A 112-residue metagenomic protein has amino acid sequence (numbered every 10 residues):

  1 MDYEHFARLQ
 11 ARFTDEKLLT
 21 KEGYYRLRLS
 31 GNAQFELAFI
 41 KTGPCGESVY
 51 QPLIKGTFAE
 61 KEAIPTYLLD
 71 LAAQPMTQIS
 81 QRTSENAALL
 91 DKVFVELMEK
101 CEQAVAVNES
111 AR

Functional and structural regions predicted by a protein language model:
M1-G43: Negatively charged, low-complexity tracts enriched in Asp/Glu with abundant Ser/Thr
T20-G23, S48-I54: Short, surface-exposed coil-to-beta transition loops
L27-N32, T57-I64: A short, structured loop/turn motif at beta-sheet edges
A38-I40, K55-T57, L68: Residue-level recognition of well-ordered beta-strand positions that form the cores of beta-sheet-rich folds across
T42, T66-I79: Short, solvent-exposed aromatic-acidic interface loops
T42-G46, S84: Short, charged/polar micro-motifs that form catalytic or ligand-binding hotspots
I54-A59, E85-A87: Short, low-complexity, polar/charged sequence segments that are solvent-exposed and flexible
P75-R112: Compositionally biased, intrinsically disordered linkers/stalks adjacent to structured regions
